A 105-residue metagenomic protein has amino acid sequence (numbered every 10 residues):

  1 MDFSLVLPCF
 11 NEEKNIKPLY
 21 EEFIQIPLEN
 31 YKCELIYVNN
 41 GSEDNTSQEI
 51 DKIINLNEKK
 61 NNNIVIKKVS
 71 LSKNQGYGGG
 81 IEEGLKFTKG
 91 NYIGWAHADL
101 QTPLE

Functional and structural regions predicted by a protein language model:
D2-S4, E34: Cell-envelope/extracellular polymer assembly enzymes that use nucleotide-activated donors
L7-E21, G41: Active-site beta-to-alpha loop of glycosyltransferases that engages the nucleotide-sugar donor
E21-K32: Short, acidic, metal-binding catalytic loop of nucleotide-sugar glycosyltransferases
C33-Y37, S47-F87: Conserved donor nucleotide-binding strand/loop of the catalytic core
N39-Q48, L100: A conserved acidic beta->alpha catalytic loop
L71, A96-A98: Catalytic metal- and UDP-sugar-binding loop of GT-A-like glycosyltransferases, i.e., residues flanking the conserved
Q75, L100-L104: Acidic metal-phosphate-binding loop of nucleotide-sugar-dependent transferases
I93: Short aromatic/hydrophobic "clamp" motif used to bind/position activated sugar donors
